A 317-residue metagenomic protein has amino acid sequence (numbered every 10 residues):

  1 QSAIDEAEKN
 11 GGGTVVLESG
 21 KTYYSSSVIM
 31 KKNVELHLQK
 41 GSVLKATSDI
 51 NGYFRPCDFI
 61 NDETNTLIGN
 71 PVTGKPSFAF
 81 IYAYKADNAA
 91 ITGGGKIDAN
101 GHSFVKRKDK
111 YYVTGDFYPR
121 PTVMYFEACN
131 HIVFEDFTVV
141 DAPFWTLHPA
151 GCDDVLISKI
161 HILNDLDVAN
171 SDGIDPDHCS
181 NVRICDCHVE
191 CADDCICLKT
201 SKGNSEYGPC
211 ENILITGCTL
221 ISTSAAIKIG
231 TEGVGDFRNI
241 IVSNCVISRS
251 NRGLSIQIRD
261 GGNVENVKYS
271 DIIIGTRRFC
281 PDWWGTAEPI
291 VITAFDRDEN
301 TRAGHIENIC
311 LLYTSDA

Functional and structural regions predicted by a protein language model:
Q1-V16: Acidic Gly/Asp/Thr-rich repetitive segments characteristic of extracellular carbohydrate-active and adhesion proteins
I4-E6, Y24-K31, W145-G151, D186-C187 (+3 more regions): Short, T/G/N/S-enriched strand-turn elements that build extracellular solenoid repeat scaffolds
G12-I60, N65-S77, K96-I97: N-terminal extracellular ligand-recognition/capping segment immediately after the signal peptide
G13, S26, K32-V34, S42 (+16 more regions): The right-handed parallel beta-helix/beta-solenoid scaffold, focusing on the short coil/turn and N-cap positions
L36-Q39, A89-T92, I132-E135, V155-I157 (+5 more regions): All-beta strand scaffolds that present successive hydrophobic residues in beta-strands
Y53-E63, N70-I81, V105-M124, D141-W145 (+5 more regions): Extracellular beta-strand/beta-solenoid scaffold signature
Y313-A317: Conserved small/polar residues in nucleotide/adenosyl-binding loops
